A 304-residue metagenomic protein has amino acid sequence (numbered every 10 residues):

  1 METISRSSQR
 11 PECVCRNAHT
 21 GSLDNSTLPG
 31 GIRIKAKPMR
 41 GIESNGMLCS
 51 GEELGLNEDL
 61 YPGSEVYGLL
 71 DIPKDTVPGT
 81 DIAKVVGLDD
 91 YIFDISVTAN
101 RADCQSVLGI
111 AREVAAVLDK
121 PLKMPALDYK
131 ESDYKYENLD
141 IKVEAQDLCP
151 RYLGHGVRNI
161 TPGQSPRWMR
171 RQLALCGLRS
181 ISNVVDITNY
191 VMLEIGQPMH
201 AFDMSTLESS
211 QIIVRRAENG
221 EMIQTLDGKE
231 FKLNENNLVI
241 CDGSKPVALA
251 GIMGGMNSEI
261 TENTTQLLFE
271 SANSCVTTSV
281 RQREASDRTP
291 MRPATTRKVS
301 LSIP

Functional and structural regions predicted by a protein language model:
M1-E131, T261, L268, Q282-P304: Phosphate-backbone binding interfaces of nucleic-acid-interacting proteins
M1-S7, T188-N257: Conserved mixed alpha/beta core segments that line enzyme active sites in large multi-domain catalysts
R10-E12, P38-R40, V85, Q146 (+4 more regions): Replace "in large, NTP-powered and nucleic-acid-processing enzymes" with "in large, NTP-powered factors and other
P11-A18, A99-V117, G177-F202, S244-T264: Conserved phosphate/anionic-ligand binding catalytic regions in large, soluble enzymes, centered on
D24-N25, S244, A272: Short, surface-exposed secondary-structure boundary micro-motifs
G30-K35, D59-P62, V107-L108, D133-N138 (+8 more regions): Short acidic, glycine/serine/threonine-rich loops at helix termini
D75-V97, Y136-L175, V276-T296: Residues forming anionic-ligand binding surfaces in small-molecule and nucleic-acid pockets of primarily soluble enzymes
L118, L122-E221: Glycine/proline-enriched, intrinsically flexible loops and inter-domain linkers
